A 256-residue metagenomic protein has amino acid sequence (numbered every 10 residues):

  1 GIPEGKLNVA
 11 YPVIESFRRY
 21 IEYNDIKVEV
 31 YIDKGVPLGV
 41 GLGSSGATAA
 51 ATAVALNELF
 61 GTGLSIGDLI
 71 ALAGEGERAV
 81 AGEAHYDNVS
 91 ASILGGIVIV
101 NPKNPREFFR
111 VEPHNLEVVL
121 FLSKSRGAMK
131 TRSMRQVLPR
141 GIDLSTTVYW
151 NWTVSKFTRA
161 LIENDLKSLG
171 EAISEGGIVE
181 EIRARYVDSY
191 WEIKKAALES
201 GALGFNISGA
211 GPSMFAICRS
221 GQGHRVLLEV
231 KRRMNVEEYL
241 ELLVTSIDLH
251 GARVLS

Functional and structural regions predicted by a protein language model:
G1-E4, K34-G43, G76-A84, R140-L144 (+1 more regions): A short glycine/serine-rich beta->alpha loop
G1-V40, E58-I66, I247-S256: ATP-binding N-lobe of GHMP and related small-molecule kinases
V40-I66, I93-G95: DPxDG-like acidic metal-binding loop motif
I66-L116, W191, F205-I207: Alpha/beta catalytic cores of group-transfer enzymes, especially the acyltransferase/condensing modules of polyketide
I93, N115-S125, S246: Short, structured patches in soluble enzyme cores that scaffold and shape functional sites
V98, P102-F108, R126-A160: Anionic-ligand binding region
L161-S256: Glycine-rich, charge-dense phosphate/pyrophosphate-binding loop(s) and the adjacent flexible "lid"/catalytic subdomain
